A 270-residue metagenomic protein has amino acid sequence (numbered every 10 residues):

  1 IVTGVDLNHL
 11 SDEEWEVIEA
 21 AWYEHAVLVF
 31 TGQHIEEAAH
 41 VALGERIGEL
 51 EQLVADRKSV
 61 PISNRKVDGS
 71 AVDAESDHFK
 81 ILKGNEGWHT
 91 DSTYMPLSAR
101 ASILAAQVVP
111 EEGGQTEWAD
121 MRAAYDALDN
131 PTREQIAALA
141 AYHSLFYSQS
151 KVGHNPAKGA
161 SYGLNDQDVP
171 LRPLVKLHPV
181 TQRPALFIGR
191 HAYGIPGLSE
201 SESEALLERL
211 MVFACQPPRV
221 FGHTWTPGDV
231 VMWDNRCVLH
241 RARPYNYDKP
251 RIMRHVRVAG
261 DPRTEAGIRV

Functional and structural regions predicted by a protein language model:
I1-M232, R236-V270: Fe(II)/2-oxoglutarate oxygenase catalytic core
